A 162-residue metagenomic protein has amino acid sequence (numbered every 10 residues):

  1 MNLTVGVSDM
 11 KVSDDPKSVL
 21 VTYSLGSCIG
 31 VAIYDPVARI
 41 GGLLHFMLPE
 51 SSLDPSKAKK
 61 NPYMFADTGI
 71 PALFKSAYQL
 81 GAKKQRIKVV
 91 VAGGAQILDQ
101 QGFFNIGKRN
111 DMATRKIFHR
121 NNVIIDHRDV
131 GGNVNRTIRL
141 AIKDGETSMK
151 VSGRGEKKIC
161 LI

Functional and structural regions predicted by a protein language model:
M1-I162: Active-site microenvironment for binding and transforming phosphate-containing groups
